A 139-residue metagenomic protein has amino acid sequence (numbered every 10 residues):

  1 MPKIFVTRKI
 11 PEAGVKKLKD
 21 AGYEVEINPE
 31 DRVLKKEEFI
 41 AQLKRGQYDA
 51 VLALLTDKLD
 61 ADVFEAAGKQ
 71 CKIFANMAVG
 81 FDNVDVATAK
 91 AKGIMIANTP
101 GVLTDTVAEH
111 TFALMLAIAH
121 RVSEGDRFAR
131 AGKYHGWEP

Functional and structural regions predicted by a protein language model:
M1-M95: An N-terminal-biased, well-structured beta-alpha scaffold segment characteristic of Rossmann-like dinucleotide-binding
K92, P100-P139: Phosphate-binding beta-alpha-beta segment of Rossmann-like dinucleotide-binding domains, i.e., the NAD(P)
